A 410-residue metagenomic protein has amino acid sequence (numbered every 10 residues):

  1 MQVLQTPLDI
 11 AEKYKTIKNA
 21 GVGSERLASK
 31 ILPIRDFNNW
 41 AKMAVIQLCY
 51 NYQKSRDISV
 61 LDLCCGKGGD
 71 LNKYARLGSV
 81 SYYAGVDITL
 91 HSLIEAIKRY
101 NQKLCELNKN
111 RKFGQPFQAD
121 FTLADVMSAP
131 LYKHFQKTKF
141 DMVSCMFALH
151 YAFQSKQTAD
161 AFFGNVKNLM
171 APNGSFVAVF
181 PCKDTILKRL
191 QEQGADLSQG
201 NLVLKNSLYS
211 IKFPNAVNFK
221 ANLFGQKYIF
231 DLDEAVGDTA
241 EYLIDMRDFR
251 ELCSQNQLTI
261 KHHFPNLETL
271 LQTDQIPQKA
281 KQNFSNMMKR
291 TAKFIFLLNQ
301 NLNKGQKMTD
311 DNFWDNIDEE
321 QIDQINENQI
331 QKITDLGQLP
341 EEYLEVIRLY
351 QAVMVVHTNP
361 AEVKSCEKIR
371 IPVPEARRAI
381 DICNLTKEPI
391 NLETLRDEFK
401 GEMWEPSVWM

Functional and structural regions predicted by a protein language model:
V3-Q53: Class I SAM-dependent methyltransferase Rossmann-like catalytic core, especially the SAM/SAH-binding loop
D57-G66, A84: Conserved class I S-adenosyl-L-methionine
G69-S128: Class I SAM-dependent methyltransferase SAM/SAH-binding core
L131-V143: A short acidic, Gly/Pro-enriched loop at the edge of an enzyme's catalytic core that lines a small-molecule cofactor
F140-Q157: A short SAM/SAH-binding and catalytic strip from SAM-dependent methyltransferases
T158-P172: A short glycine-rich, Lys/Arg-flanked "PGG" loop and its adjoining helix->strand segment in the class I
N173-P181: Conserved beta-strand signature within the Rossmann-like core of class I S-adenosyl-L-methionine
N218-M410: C-terminal lobe and adjacent flexible extensions of AdoMet/dcAdoMet transferase-like proteins
